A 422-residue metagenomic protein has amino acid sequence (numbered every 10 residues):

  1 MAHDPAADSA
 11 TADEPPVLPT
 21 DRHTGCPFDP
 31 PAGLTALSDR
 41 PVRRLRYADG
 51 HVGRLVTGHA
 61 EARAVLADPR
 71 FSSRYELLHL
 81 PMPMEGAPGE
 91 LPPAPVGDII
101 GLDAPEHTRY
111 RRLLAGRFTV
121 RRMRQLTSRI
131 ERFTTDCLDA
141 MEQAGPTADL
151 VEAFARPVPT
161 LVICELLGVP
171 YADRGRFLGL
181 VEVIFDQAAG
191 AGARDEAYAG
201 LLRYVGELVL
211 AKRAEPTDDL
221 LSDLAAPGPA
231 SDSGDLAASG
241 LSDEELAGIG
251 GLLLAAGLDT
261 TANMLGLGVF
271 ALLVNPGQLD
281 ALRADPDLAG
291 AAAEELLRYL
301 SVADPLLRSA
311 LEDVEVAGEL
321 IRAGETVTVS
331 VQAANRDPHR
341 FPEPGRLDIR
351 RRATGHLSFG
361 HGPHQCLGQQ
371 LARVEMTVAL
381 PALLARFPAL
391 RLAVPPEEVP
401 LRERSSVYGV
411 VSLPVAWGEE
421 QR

Functional and structural regions predicted by a protein language model:
M1-R422: Cytochrome P450
